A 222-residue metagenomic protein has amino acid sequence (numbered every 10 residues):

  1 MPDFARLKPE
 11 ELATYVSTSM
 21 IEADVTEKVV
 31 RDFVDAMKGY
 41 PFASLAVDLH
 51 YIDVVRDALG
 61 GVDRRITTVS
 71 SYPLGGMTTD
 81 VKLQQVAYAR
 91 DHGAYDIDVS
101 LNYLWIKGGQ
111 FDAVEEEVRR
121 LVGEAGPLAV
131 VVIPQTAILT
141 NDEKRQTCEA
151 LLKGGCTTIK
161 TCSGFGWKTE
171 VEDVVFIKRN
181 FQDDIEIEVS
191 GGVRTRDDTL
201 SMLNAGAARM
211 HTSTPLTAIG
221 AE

Functional and structural regions predicted by a protein language model:
M1-D91, R145-Q146, A150: Conserved N-terminal beta1-alpha1 strand-loop-helix module at the mouth
A13-Y15, A43-A46, D63-T67, D96-D98 (+4 more regions): Structural preference for beta-strand elements that scaffold enzyme active sites
S17, V55, A89, V132 (+3 more regions): Conserved, mostly hydrophobic/aromatic
S19, T68-P73, H92-I106, K153-E170 (+1 more regions): Glycine-rich phosphate-binding active-site loops on the catalytic face of alpha/beta enzymes
M20-I21, G39-F42, Y72-P73, W105-G108 (+2 more regions): Short, contiguous strand/loop micro-motifs
K28, V47-R65, G76-L83, L104-A125 (+4 more regions): Active-site-adjacent beta->alpha loops and helix N-cap segments on the catalytic face of soluble alpha/beta enzymes
F33-M37, A89, L121, A125 (+3 more regions): Generic structural signal for hydrophobic
